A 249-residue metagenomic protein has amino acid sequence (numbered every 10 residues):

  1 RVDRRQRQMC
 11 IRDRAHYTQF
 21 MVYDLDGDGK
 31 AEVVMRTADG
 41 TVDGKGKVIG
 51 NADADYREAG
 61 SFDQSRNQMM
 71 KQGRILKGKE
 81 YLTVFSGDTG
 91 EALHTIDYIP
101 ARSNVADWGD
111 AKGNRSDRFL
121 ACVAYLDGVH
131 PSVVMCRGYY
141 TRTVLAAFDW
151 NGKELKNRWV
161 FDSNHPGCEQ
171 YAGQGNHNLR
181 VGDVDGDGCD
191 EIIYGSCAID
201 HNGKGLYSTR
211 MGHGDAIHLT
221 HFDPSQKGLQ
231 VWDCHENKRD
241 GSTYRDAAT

Functional and structural regions predicted by a protein language model:
R1-R7, I11: Single conserved hydrophobic/aromatic residue that forms the stacking wall/gate of nucleotide- or nucleobase-binding
R12, V48, M69-L76, D110-K112 (+2 more regions): Short consensus segments that form the blades of beta-propeller domains, in both extracellular/periplasmic
T18-L25, K30, L120-L126, H177-V184 (+2 more regions): Beta-propeller blade termini
G27-T37, D127-R137, G186-Y194, Q226-D233: Acidic/hydrophobic-patterned starts of short beta strands in beta-sheet-rich repeat architectures
R36-L76, V133-M135: Short, conserved, GDST-rich strand-edge loop motifs in beta-rich repeat architectures
D43-G46, K79, T141-A147, D200-N202 (+1 more regions): Structural motif
D55-R57, K77-D88, L145-W150, S242-T249: Beta-propeller blade signature
H94, N104-A111, K156-E169, K204-T209: A short beta-strand motif characteristic of beta-propeller blades
